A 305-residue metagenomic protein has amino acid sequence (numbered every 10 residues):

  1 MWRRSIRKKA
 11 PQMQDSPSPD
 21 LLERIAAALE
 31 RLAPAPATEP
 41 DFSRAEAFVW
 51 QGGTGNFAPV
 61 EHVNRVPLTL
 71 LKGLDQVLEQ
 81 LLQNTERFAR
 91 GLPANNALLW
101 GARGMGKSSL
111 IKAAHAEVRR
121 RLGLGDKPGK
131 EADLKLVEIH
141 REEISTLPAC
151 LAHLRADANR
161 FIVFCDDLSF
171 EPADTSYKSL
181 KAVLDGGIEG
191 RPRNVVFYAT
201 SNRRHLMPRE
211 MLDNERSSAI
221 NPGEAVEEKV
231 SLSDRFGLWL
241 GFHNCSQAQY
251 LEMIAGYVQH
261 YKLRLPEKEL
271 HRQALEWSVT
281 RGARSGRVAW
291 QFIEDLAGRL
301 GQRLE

Functional and structural regions predicted by a protein language model:
I6-F48, G52: Extended alpha-helical segments
S16, F57-Q80: Dynamic helix-loop-helix/coil hinge segments at AAA+ ATPase domain boundaries and subdomain interfaces
V60, R87-A94: Phosphate-binding P-loop
G91-A113: Walker A/P-loop nucleotide-binding motif
G125, G129-N159, Y177-K178: Short glycine-rich substrate-engagement loop in P-loop NTPases that contacts/grips substrate
P172-S218: Conserved catalytic/switch belt of AAA+ P-loop NTPases
S218-V230, G237-Q249: Conserved AAA+ ATPase "SRH/arginine-finger" region at the nucleotide-binding site
H243-E305: C-terminal alpha-helical "lid" subdomain
